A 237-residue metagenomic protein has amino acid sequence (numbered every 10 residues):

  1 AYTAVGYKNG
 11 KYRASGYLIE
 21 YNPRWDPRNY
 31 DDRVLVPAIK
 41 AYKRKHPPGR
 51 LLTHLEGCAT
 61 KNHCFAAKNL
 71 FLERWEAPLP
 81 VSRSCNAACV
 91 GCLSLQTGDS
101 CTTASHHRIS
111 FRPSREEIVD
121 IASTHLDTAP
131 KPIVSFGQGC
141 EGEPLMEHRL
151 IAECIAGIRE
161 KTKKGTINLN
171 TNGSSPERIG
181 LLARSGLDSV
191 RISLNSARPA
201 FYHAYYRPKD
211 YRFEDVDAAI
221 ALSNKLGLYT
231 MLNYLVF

Functional and structural regions predicted by a protein language model:
Y2-L79, Q96-D99, T103-S105, F111 (+2 more regions): N-terminal [4Fe-4S]-dependent radical SAM core
L72-R74, S84, L228: Short gly/pro-enriched beta-turn/loop segments at secondary-structure junctions
E76, P80, Q96-I151, R159-R178 (+2 more regions): Core AdoMet radical
S84-G98: Local cysteine-cluster metal-coordination motifs and their immediate loop/turn environment, predominantly Fe-S cluster
C154-I158, I220-S223: Hydrophobic positions in alpha-helices of CheY-like receiver
E214-F237: Conserved C-terminal portion of the radical SAM core fold that forms the substrate/S-adenosylmethionine-binding
